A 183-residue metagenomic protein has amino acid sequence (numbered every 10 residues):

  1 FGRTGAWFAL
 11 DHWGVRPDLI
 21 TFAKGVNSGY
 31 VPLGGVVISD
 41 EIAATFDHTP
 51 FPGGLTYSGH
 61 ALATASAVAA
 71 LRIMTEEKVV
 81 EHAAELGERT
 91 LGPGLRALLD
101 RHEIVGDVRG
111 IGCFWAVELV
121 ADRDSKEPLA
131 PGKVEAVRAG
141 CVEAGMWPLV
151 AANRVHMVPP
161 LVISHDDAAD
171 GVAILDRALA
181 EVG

Functional and structural regions predicted by a protein language model:
F1-G183: Conserved N-terminal phosphate-binding loop of PLP-dependent enzymes in the Aspartate aminotransferase
